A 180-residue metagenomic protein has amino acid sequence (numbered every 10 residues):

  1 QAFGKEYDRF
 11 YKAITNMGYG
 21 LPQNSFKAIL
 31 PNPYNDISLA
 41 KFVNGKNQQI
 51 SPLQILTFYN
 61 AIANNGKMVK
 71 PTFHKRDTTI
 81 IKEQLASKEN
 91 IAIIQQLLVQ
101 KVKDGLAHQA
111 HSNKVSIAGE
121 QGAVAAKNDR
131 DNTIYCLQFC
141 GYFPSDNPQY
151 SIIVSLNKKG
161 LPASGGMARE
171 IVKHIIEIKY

Functional and structural regions predicted by a protein language model:
Q1-L156: Beta-lactam-recognizing serine transpeptidase/beta-lactamase-like catalytic domain environment
T79-K82, M167-Y180: Short, gly/Ser/Thr-rich active-site loops of penicillin-recognizing serine hydrolases
K158-A168: A short acidic/glycine-rich loop-to-helix N-cap element
